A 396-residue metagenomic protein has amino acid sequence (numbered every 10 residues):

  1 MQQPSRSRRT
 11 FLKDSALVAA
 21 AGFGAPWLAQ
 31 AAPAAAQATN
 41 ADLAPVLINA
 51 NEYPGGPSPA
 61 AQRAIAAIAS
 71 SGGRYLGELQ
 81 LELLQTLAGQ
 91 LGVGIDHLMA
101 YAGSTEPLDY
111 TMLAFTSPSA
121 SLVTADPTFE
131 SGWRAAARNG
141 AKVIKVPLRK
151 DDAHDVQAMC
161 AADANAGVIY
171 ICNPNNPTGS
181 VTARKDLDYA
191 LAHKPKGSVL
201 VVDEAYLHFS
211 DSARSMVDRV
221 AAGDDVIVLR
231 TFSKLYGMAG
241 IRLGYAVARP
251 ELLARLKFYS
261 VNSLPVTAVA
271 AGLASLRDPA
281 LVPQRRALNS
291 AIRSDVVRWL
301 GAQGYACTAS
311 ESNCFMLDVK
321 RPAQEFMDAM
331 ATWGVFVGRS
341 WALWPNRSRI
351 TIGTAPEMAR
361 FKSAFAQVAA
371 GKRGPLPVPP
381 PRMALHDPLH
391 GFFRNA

Functional and structural regions predicted by a protein language model:
M1-G22: N-terminal secretory signal peptides and thylakoid transit peptides that target proteins across membranes
S15-L76, G89, N165: N-terminal "arm"/small-domain region of PLP-dependent enzymes with the aminotransferase-like
S58, D225-T308: PLP-dependent aminotransferase class I/II
G72, E82-S121, A135, N139: Phosphate-binding glycine-rich loop
A114-I171: PLP-dependent aminotransferase-like
L148, S290, L300-W333, R382-N395: Conserved PLP-binding catalytic core of the aspartate aminotransferase-like
V156-N165, S180-L200, E204-L235: Active-site pre-lysine segment of PLP-dependent enzymes
A329-T332, W341-A396: PLP-dependent enzyme catalytic core of the Aspartate aminotransferase-like
